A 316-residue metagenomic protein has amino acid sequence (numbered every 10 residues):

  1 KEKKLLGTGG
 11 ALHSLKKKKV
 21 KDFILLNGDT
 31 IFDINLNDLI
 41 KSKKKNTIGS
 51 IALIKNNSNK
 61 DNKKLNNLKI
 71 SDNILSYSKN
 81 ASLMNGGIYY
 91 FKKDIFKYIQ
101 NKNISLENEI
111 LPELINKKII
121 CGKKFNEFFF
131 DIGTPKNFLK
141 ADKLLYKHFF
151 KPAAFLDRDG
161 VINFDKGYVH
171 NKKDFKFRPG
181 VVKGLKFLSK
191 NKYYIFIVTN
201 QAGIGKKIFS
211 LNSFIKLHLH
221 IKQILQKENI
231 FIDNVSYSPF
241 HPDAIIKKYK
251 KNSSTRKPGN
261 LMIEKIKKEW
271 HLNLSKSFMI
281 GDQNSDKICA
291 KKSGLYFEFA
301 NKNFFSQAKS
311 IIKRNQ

Functional and structural regions predicted by a protein language model:
K1-N66: Conserved beta-loop-beta/alpha segment of the NTase-like Rossmann-fold superfamily that binds/positions NTPs
L5-L6, T30-D33, F129, V161 (+1 more regions): A short, conserved beta-strand element in the Rossmann-like catalytic core that flanks the donor/metal-binding loop
L15, D29, L68, K92 (+4 more regions): Residue-level signal for inorganic ion chemistry
F23-I24, I31, N37-K44, N56-K60 (+1 more regions): Catalytic-core segments of class I nucleotidyltransferases/pyrophosphorylases that form NMP-activated intermediates
L26-T30, Q201, D282-Q283: Active-site metal-binding loops of divalent metal-dependent hydrolases
P152-Y194: Active-site neighborhood of HAD-like aspartate-dependent phosphohydrolases
V181, L185-I221, F231-A244, A290: Substrate-recognition element of Asp-dependent hydrolases with the DxDx(T/V) motif
N212-I215, L219-D233, D243-M279, Q283-Q316: Asp-based, Mg2+/Mn2+-dependent phosphohydrolase catalytic module
